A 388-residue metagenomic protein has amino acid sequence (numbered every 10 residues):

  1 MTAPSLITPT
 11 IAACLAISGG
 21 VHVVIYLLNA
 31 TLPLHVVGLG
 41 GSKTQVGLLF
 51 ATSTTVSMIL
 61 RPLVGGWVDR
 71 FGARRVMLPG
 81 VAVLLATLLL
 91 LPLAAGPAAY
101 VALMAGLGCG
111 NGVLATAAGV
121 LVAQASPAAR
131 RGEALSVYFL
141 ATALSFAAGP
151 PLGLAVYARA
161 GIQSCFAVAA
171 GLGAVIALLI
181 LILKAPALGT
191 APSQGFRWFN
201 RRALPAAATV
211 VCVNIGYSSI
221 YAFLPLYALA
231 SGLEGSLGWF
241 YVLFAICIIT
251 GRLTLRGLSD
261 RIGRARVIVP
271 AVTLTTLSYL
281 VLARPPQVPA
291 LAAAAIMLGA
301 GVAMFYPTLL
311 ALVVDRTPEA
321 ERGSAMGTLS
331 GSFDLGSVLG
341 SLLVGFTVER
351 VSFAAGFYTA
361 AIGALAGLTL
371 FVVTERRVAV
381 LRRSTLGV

Functional and structural regions predicted by a protein language model:
P9-L49, Y217-Y227, S231-L233: Helix-loop boundary and gating motifs at the non-cytosolic
T54-P62, F146-A147, I248-I249, L253 (+1 more regions): Residue-level signature of mid-helix packing/kink "hotspots" within the transmembrane helices of 12-pass Major
L60-G72, G251-G263: Helix-to-loop junctions at the C-terminal end of transmembrane segments in multipass secondary transporters
G72, L93-A95, G263, R284-P286: Helix-breaking motifs and short loop linkers at transmembrane-helix boundaries and internal kinks in secondary membrane
R75-L89, A170, R266-L280: Structural signature of the two symmetry-related core transmembrane helices
A98-M104, A206, A290-A295: Short hydrophobic/alpha-helical segments at membrane-entry points of transmembrane helices in Major Facilitator
A105-L140: Cytoplasmic helix-loop-helix junction between adjacent transmembrane helices in 12-TM secondary transporters
A170-G189, L370-E375: C-terminal membrane-cytosol helix-exit motif in multi-pass small-molecule transporters
